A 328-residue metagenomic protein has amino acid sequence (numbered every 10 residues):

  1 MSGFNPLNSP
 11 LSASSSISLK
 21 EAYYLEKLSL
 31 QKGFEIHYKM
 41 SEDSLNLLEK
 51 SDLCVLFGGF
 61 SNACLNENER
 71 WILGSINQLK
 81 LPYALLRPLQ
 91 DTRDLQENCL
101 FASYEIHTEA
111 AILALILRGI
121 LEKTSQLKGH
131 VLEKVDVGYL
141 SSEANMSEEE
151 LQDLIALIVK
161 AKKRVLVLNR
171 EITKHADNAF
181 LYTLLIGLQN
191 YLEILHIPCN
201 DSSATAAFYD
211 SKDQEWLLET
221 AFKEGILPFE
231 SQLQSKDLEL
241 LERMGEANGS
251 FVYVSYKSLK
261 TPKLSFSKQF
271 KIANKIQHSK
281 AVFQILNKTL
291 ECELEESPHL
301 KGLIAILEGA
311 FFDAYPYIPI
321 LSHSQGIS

Functional and structural regions predicted by a protein language model:
M1-T261, F270, S279-K301, L307-S328: Catalytic alpha/large subunits of respiratory electron-transfer oxidoreductases, centered on bis-MGD molybdoenzymes
S265-A273: N-terminal capping loop/helix in small sensory signaling domains highlighted by a polar->aromatic N-x2-3-F motif
I276: Short nucleic-acid-contacting surface segments enriched for D/E, G, S/T with interspersed K/R
